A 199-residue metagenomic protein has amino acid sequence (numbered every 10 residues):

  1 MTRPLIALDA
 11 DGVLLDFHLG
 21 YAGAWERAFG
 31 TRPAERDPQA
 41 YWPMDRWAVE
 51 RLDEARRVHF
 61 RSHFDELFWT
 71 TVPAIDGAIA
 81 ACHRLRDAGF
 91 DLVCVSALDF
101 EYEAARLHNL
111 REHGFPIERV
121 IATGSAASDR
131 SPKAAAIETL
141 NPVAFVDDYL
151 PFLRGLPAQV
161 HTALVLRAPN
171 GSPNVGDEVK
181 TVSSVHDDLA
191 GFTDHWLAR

Functional and structural regions predicted by a protein language model:
M1-V58: Active-site neighborhood of HAD-like aspartate-dependent phosphohydrolases
M44-I79, F90: Metal-dependent phosphoesterase signature
W69-P73, A78-N109, V120-T123: Substrate-recognition element of Asp-dependent hydrolases with the DxDx(T/V) motif
C82-R86, E138, L153, P157: Surface-exposed amphipathic alpha-helices with a cationic face
D99-A144, L150-R154: Substrate-recognition "cap/lid" segment bordering the active-site pocket of phosphatases
I121, K180-G191: Short acidic-hydrophobic, aromatic-tinged amphipathic segments that line or gate anion-handling sites
P142-S184: Acidic, Mg2+-coordinating phosphoryl-transfer loop and its flanking beta/alpha structural elements, shared across
